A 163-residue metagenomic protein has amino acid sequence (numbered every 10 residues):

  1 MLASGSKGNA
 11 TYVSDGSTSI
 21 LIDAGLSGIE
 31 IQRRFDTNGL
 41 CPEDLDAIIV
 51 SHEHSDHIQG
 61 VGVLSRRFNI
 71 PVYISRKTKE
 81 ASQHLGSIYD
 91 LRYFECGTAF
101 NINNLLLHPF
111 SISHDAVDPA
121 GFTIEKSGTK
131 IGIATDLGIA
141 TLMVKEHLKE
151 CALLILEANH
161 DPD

Functional and structural regions predicted by a protein language model:
M1-N38, A120-D136: Conserved beta-strand hairpin/beta-sheet module of binuclear metal-dependent hydrolase folds, prominently
L2-A3, A24-L26, E53, I112-D115 (+2 more regions): Active-site metal-binding loops of divalent metal-dependent hydrolases
I22-G25, L45-E53, Y73-R76, G132-T135 (+1 more regions): Active-site neighborhood of phospho(di)ester-bond hydrolases with catalytic His/Asp-centered motifs
I29-I74: Active-site metal-binding motif and surrounding structural segment of the metallo-beta-lactamase
D44, I102, K149-E150: Alpha-helix C-terminal capping/helix-to-coil transition sites in glycosyltransferase folds
S75-G128: Metallo-beta-lactamase
L142-D163: Cap/insert and terminal regions of metallo-dependent hydrolase folds
